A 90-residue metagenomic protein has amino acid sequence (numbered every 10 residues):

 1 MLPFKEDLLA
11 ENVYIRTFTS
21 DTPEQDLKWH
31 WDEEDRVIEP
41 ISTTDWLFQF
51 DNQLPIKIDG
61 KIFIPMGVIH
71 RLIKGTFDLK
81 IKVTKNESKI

Functional and structural regions predicted by a protein language model:
L2-P3, D7-L8, N12-F18, I81-I90: Double-stranded beta-helix
E6-L8, L54-P55, L72: Short, exposed beta-strand/loop patches in secreted or surface proteins that constitute
V13-D32, F63-G67: Conserved short histidine dyad/triad with adjacent acidic residue
W31-L47: Short, conserved beta-strand element in jelly-roll/cupin
W46, Q53-I56, D78-L79, E87-S88: Short, surface-exposed beta-strand-loop junctions and turns on beta-sheet-rich folds
F50-I69: Short acidic-glycine-tyrosine-enriched beta hairpin
M66-I90: Ligand-binding loop in jelly-roll beta-barrel domains
